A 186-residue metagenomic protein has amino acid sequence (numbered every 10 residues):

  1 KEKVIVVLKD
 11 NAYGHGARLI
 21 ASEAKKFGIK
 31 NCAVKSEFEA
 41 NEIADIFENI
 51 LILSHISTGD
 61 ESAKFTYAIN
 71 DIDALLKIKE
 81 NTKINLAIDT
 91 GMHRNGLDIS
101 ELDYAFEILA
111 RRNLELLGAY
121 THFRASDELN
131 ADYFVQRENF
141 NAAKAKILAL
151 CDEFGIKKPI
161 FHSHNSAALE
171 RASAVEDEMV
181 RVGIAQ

Functional and structural regions predicted by a protein language model:
E2-H162: Active-site-proximal beta-alpha core segment in soluble small-molecule metabolic enzymes
K9, N165, G183: Active-site glycine-centered loops adjacent to acidic/histidine catalytic or metal-binding residues that shape
I160, N165-A167, V175: Phosphate-binding site of ATP-dependent enzymes
E170-Q186: Active-site loop ensemble at the mouth of alpha/beta enzyme cores that anchors a bound cofactor
